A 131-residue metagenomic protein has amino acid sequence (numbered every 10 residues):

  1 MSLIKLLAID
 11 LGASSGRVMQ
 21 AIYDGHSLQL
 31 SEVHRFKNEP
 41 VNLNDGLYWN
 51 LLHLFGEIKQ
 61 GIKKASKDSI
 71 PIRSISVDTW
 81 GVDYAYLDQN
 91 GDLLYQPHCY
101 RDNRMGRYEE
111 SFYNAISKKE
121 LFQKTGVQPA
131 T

Functional and structural regions predicted by a protein language model:
S2-L51, D92-N103: Short glycine-rich, Thr/Ser-proximal phosphate-binding strand/loop in the N-terminal lobe of ATP-dependent enzymes
Y48, L52, Q128-T131: Short, conserved micro-motifs enriched in small and acidic residues
H53-S66: Short, well-ordered amphipathic alpha-helical segments that serve as non-catalytic structural scaffolds within diverse
K63-T131: Glycine-rich phosphate-binding/catalytic subdomain of phosphoryl-transfer and nucleotide/sugar-phosphate-processing
